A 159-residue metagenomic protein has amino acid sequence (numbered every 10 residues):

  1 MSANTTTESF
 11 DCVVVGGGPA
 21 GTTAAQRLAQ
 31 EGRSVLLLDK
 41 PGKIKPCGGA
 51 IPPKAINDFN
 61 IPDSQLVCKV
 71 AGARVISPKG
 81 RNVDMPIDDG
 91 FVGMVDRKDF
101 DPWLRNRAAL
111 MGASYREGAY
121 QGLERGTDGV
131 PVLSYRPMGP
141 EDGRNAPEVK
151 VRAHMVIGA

Functional and structural regions predicted by a protein language model:
N4-G18: Beta1/beta-strand and adjacent pyrophosphate-binding region of the FAD-binding site in flavoprotein oxidoreductases
T7, R81-D84, G143-K150: Short, mixed charged/polar active-site loops that provide acid/base catalysis or chelate metal/phosphate cofactors
V13, G17, Q26-C47: Glycine-rich FAD pyrophosphate-binding loop
G17, R27, E31, R107-A159: Predominantly flavin-linked oxidoreductase catalytic cores and closely associated redox partners
G21: N-terminal Rossmann-fold NAD(P) dinucleotide-binding loop
C47-P53: N-terminal beta-loop-helix "entrance" segment that forms/cooperates in small-molecule cofactor or anionic ligand
K54-L110, E117-G118, G122-R125: A conserved beta-strand/loop capping segment in the N-terminal third of enzymes that catalyze redox or closely related
